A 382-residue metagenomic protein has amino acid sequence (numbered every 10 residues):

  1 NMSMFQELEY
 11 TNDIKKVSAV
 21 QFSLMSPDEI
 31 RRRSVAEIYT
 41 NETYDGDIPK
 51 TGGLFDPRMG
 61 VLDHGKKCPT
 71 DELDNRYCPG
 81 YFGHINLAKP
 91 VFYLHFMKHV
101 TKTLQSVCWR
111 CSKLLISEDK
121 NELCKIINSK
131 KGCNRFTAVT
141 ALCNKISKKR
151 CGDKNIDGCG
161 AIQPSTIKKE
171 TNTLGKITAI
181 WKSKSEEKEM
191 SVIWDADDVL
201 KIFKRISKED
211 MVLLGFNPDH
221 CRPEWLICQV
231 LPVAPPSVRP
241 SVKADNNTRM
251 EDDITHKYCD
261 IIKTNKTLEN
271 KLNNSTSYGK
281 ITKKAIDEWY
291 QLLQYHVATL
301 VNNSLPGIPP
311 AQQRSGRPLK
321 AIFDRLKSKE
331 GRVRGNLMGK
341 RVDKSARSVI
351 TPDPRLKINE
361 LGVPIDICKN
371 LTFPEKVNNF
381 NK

Functional and structural regions predicted by a protein language model:
N1-K382: Conserved core architecture of multi-subunit DNA-directed RNA polymerases
